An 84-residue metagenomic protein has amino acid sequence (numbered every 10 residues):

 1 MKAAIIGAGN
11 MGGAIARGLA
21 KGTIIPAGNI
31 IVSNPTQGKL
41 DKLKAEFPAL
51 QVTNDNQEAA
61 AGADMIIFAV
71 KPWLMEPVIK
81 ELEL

Functional and structural regions predicted by a protein language model:
M1-F47, Q51-N54, E58-A61: NAD(P)+-binding Rossmann beta1-loop-alpha1 motif at the extreme N-terminus of oxidoreductases
Q51-L84: Rossmann-fold NAD(P) dinucleotide-binding segment
